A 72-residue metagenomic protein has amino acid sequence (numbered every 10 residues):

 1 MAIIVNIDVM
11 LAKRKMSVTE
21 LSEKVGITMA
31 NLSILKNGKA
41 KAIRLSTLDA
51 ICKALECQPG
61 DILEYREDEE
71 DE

Functional and structural regions predicted by a protein language model:
M1-M16: A short, Lys/Arg-rich alpha-helix, primarily the initiator
D8, T19, D49: Residues within the helices of the helix-turn-helix
V9, I34, K41, L63-E72: Short, charged recognition helix plus adjacent turn of helix-turn-helix-like nucleic-acid-binding domains
L11, S22, C52: The alpha-helix within a helix-turn-helix
M16-I34: Short alpha-helical DNA-recognition segment
N31-I34, T47, D61: Residue-level recognition of specific faces of alpha-helices
K39-A50: Short, basic-rich loop-to-helix N-cap that marks the start of a DNA-contacting helix
